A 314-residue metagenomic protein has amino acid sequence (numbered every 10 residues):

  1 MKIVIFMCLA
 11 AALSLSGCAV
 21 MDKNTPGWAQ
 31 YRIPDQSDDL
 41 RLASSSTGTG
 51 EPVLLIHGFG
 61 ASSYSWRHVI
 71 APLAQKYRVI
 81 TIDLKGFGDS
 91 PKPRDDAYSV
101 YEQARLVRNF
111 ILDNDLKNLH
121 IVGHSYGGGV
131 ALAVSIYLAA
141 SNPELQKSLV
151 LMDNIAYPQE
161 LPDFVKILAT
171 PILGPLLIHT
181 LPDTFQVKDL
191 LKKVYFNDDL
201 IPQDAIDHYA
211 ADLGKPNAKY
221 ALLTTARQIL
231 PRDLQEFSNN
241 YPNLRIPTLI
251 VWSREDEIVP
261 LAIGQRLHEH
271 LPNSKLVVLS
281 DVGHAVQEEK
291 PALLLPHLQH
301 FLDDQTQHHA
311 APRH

Functional and structural regions predicted by a protein language model:
K2-P52, Q75-Y77, R105, L112 (+3 more regions): Alpha/beta-hydrolase fold catalytic core
S45-T47, L84-Y126, N142, P296: Active-site loop/oxyanion-hole signature of alpha/beta-hydrolase fold enzymes
T47-D89: Conserved HGGG/HGGXW glycine-rich cap/lid loop of the alpha/beta-hydrolase fold
I136, Q146-H179: Flexible "cap/lid" loop of the alpha/beta hydrolase fold
V165-K166, T180-P242: Conserved alpha/beta-hydrolase catalytic His-Asp/Glu region
L244, I250-W252: Short beta-strand/loop motif that positions the catalytic acidic residue of the alpha/beta-hydrolase fold
R254-V259: Acidic catalytic loop of the alpha/beta-hydrolase fold
S274-H314: Catalytic active-site module of serine/aspartate enzymes centered on a nucleophile-bearing elbow/loop
